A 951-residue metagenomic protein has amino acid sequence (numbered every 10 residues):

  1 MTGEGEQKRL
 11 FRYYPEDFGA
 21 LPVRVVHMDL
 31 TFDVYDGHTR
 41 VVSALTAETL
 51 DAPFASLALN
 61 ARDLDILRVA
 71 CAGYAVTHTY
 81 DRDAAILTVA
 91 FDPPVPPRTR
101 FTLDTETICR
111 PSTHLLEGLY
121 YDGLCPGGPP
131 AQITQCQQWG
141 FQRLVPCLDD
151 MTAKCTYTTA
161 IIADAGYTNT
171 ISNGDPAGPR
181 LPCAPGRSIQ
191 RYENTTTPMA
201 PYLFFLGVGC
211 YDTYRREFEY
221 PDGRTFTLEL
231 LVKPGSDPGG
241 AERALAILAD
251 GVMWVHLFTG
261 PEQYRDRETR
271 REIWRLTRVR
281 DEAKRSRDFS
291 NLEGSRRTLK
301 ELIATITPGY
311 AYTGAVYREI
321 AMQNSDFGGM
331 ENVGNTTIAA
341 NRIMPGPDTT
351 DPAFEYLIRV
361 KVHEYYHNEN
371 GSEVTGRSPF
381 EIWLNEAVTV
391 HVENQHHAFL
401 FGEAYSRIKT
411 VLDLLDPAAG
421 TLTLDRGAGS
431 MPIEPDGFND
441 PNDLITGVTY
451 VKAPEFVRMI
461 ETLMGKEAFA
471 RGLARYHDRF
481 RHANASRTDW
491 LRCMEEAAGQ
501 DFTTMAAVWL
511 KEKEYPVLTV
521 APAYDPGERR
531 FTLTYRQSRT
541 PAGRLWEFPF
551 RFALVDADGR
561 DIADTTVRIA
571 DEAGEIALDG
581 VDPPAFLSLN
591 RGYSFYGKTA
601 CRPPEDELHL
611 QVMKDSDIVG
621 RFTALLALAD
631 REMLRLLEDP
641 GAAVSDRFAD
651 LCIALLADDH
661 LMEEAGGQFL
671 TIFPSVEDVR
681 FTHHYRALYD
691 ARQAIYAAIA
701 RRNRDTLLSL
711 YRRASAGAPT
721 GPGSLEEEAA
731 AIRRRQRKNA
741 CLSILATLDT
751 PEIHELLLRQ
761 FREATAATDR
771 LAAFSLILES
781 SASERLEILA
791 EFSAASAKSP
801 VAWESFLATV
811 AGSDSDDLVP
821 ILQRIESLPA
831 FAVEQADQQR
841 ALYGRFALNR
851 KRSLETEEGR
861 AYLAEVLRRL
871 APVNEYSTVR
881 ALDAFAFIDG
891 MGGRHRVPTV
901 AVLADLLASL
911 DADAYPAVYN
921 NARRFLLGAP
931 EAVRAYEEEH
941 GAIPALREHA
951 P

Functional and structural regions predicted by a protein language model:
M1-A315, L422, D436, I445-G447 (+12 more regions): Acidic/His-enriched low-complexity segments
D65-A72, F502-M505, K513-L589, R621 (+4 more regions): Beta-strand-rich binding/interaction modules
P94-H114, P549-E605, M613-D617: Extended acidic/polar, glycine-enriched regions that form or flank non-catalytic beta-rich accessory modules
D266-R271, R275-T277, P308-G334, S372-E373 (+3 more regions): Short, solvent-exposed turn/loop segments enriched in Gly/Ser/Thr/Pro and often Arg
I306, G346-V411: Zinc-dependent metallopeptidase catalytic helix centered on the HExxH motif and its immediate flanking segment
Q323-A339, G346-D348, R426: Catalytic zinc-binding patch centered on the HExxH motif and its immediate surroundings that defines zinc-dependent
E386-E455, M459: Acidic/His/Gly-enriched intrinsically disordered linker/tail segments that often contain short helix/coil "MoRF-like"
G447, G543-L545, A557, D579-P951: Long, ordered, helix-rich scaffold segments
